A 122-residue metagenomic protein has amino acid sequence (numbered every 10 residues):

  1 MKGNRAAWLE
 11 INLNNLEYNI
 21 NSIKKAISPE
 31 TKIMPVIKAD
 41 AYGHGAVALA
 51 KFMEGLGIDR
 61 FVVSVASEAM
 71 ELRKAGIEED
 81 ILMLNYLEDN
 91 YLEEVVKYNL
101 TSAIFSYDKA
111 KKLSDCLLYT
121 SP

Functional and structural regions predicted by a protein language model:
G3, A7-I11, N15-Y18, T31-S121: Active-site-proximal beta-alpha core segment in soluble small-molecule metabolic enzymes
A26: Conserved PLP-enzyme active-site core in the AAT-like
